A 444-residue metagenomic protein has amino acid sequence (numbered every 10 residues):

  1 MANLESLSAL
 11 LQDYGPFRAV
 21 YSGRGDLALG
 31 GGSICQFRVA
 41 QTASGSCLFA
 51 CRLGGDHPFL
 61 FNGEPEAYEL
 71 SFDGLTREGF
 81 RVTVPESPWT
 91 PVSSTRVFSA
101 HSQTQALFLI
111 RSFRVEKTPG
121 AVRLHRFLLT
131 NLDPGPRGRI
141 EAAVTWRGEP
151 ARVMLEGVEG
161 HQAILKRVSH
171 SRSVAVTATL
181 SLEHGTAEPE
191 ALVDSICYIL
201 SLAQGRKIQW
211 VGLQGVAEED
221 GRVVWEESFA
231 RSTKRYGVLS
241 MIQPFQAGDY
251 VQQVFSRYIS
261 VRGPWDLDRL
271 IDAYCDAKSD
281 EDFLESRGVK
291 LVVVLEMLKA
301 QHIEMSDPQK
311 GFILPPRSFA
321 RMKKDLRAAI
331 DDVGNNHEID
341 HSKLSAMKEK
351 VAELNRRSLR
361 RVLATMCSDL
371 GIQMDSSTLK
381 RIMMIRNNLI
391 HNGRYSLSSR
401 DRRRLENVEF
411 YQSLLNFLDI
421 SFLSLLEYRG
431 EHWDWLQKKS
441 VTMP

Functional and structural regions predicted by a protein language model:
M1-A203: Long, contiguous, compositionally biased segments that the model treats as domain-scale units
T90, R147, V211, E226 (+2 more regions): Short linear interaction motif-like sites in intrinsically disordered regions of transcription factors
S93, P150, Q214, F229 (+2 more regions): Short, isolated positions within intrinsically disordered regulatory regions of eukaryotic proteins
F127-T130, G205, S358, E427: Helix N-terminus capping/helix-initiation residues
H161-A175, V223-K234, P264: Short, compositionally biased low-complexity segments
T186-R257: Internal, Lys/Arg-enriched amphipathic helical interaction segments that engage polyanionic partners
T233-P444: Amphipathic, oligomerization/interface secondary-structure segments
